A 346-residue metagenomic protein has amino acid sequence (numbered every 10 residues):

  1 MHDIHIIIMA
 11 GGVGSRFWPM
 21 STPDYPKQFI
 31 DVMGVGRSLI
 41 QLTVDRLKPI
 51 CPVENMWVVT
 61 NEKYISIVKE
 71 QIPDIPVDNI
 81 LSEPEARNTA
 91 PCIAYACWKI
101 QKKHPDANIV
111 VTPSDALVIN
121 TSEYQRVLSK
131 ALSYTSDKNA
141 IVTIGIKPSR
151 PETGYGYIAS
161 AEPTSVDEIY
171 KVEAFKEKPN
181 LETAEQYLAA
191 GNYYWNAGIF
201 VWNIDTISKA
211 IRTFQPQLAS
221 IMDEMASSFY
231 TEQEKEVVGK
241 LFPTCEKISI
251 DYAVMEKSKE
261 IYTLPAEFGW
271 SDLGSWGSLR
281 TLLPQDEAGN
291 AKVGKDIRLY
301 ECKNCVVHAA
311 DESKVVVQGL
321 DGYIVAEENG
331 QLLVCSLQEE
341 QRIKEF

Functional and structural regions predicted by a protein language model:
M1-I8, R16-P23, G34-P113, I119-S129: Conserved N-terminal catalytic core of the sugar/cofactor nucleotidyltransferase
D3, I204-F346: Left-handed beta-helix
I8-A10, V59, V110-P113, T143-K147 (+3 more regions): Short beta-strand segments
I40, A96, D115, I158 (+3 more regions): Residue-level signal for inorganic ion chemistry
V58, L81-S82, V111, V142-I144 (+2 more regions): General beta-strand structural signal in soluble alpha/beta enzymes
T121-F242, Y262, E312, L337: Conserved core of the sugar-phosphate nucleotidyltransferase
